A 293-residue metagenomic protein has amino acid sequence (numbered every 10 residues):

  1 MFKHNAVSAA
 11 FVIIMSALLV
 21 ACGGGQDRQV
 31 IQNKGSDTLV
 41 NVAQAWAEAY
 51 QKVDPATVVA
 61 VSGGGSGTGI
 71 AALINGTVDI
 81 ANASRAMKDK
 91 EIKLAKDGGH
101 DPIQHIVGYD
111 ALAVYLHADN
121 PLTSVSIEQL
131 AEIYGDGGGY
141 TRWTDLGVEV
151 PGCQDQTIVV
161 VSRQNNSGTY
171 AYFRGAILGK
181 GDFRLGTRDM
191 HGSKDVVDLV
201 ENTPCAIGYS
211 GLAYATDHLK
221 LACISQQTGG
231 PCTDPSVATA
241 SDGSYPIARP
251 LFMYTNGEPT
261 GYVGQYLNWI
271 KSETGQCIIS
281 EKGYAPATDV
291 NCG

Functional and structural regions predicted by a protein language model:
M1-I31, G293: Short, low-complexity disordered leader/linker segments with a strong preference for bacterial N-terminal type II
C22-D110, Y115-G293: Exported/periplasmic ABC-transporter solute-binding proteins
